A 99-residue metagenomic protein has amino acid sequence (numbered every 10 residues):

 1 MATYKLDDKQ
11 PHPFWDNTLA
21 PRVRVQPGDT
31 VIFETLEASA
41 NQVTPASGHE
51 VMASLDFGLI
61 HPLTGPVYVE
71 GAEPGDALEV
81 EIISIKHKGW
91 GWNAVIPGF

Functional and structural regions predicted by a protein language model:
A2-F99: N-terminal, charged/glycine-rich beta-strand/loop interface patches
